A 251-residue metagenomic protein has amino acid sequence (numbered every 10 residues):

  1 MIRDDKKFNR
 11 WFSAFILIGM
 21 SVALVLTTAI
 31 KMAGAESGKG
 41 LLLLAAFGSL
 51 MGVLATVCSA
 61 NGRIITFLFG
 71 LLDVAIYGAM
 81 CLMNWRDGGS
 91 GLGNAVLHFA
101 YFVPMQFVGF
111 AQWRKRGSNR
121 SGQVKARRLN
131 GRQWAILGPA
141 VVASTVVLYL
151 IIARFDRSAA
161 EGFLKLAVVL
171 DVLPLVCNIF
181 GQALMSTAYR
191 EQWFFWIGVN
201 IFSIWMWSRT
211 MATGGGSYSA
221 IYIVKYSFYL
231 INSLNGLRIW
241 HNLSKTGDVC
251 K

Functional and structural regions predicted by a protein language model:
M1-G19, G131-L137: N-terminal membrane topogenic signal
L26-G40, V57-G62: Short, hydrophobic transmembrane alpha-helix segments
S49-V57, I76-A79, A100-Q112, C177-F180 (+2 more regions): Alpha-helical transmembrane segments and their membrane-interface exit regions
T56-F69, A183-F195: Membrane-helix interface "capping/anchor" motifs
L72-G117, G122-A126: Hydrophobic, ordered structural segments
Y77, L97-Q112, R127-A153, L173-C177: Alpha-helical transmembrane segments of multi-pass integral membrane proteins
L148-E191: A mid-sequence, solvent-exposed acidic-amphipathic segment
G181-K251: C-terminal transmembrane-bundle signature of multipass membrane proteins, characterized by strong activation on
